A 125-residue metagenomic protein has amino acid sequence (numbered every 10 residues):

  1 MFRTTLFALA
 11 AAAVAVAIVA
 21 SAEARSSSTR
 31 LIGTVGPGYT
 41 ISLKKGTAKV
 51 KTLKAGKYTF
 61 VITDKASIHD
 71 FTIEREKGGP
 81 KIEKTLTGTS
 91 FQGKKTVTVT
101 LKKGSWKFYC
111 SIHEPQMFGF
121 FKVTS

Functional and structural regions predicted by a protein language model:
M1-T40: Extracytoplasmic entry segments of secretory-pathway proteins
A13, K49-K51, F60, G88 (+2 more regions): Residues embedded in well-ordered secondary-structure elements
R25-K44, I68, G88-S125: Extracellular/periplasmic metallocenter environments
G36, K65, E74-E76: Generic beta-structure capping elements
G38-A66: Short, surface-exposed binding/anchoring microloops in extracellular/periplasmic proteins
V61, D70-E74: Beta-strand signatures of extracellular beta-sandwich domains
E76-K77, S125: Short loop segments at secondary-structure junctions
G79-L86: Surface-exposed loop/edge segments in extracytoplasmic proteins
